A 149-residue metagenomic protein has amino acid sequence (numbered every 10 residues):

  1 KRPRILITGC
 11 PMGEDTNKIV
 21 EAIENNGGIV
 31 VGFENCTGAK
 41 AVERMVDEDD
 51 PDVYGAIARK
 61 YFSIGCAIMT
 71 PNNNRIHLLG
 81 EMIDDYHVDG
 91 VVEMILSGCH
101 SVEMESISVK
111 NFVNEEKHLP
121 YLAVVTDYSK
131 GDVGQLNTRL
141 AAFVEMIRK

Functional and structural regions predicted by a protein language model:
K1-R4: A short, charged/proline- and glycine-enriched loop that marks the coil->beta-strand transition at the N-terminal
L6-T8, M94: Short hydrophobic segments within beta-strands
P11-P71, R75-M82: Redox- and metal-dependent alpha/beta enzyme cores, enriched for Fe-S-associated oxidoreductases and cofactor-handling
T16-V20, V42-E43, V102-S106, V133-L136: A short acidic (Asp/Glu
V31, V91-V92, L122: Hydrophobic/aromatic beta-strand patches that form the interior of the parallel beta-sheet core in alpha/beta enzyme
G38, G98, S129: Positions that flank functional sites
T70-E116: C-terminal hydrophobic structural anchor segments that stabilize assembly/packing rather than catalytic chemistry
I107-K149: Peripheral docking tails and interdomain loops at the edges of cofactor- or intermediate-handling domains
